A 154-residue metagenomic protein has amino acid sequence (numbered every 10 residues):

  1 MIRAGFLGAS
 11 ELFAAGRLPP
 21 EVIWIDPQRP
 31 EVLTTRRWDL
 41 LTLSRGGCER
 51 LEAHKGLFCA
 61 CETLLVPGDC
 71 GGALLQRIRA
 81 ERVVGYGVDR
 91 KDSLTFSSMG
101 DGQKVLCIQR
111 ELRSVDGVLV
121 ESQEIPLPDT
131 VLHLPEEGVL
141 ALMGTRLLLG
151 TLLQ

Functional and structural regions predicted by a protein language model:
M1-V22: Walker A (P-loop) phosphate-binding motif
I2, I23-I25, I78, I108 (+1 more regions): Weak global preference for isoleucine
G5-F6, A14, L41, E136 (+1 more regions): Generic low-polarity alpha-helical segments
S10, G47, C70, G100 (+1 more regions): A broadly conserved detector of short glycine/acidic/proline-rich loop/turn motifs that flank catalytic sites and bind
F13, G72, D92: Flexible, glycine-rich phosphate/dinucleotide-binding loops and adjacent beta-alpha linkers at cofactor/substrate
P19-Y86: Flexible active-site lid/hinge loop adjacent to a nucleotide/diphosphate and Mg2+-phosphate binding pocket
V84, V88-Q154: Adenine nucleotide phosphate-binding catalytic loops in nucleotide-utilizing enzymes
